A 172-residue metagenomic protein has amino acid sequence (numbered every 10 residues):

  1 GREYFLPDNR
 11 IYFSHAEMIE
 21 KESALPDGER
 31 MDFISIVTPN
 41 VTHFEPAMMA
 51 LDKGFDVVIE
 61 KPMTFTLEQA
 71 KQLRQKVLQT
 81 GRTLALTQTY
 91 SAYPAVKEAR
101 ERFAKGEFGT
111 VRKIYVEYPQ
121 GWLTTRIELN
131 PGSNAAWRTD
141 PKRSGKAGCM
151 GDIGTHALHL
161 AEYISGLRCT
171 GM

Functional and structural regions predicted by a protein language model:
G1-L6, E29: N-terminal Rossmann-like dinucleotide-binding module
G1-R2, R74-V77, F103: Conserved hydrophobic residues forming the short capping helix/wall of the S-adenosyl-L-methionine
D8, M31, F108-V111: Local beta-strand N-terminus motif with an aromatic residue
R10-K76: Beta-loop-alpha module in the N-terminal Rossmann-like domain of NAD(P)-dependent dehydrogenases, especially those
T42, P62, T66, A85-A92 (+1 more regions): Rossmann-like NAD(P)(H) cofactor-binding subdomain of soluble oxidoreductases
Q72-Y90, T110-K113: Rossmann-fold dehydrogenase core element
Y90-M172: Predominantly a Rossmann-like dinucleotide-binding segment in NAD(P)-dependent oxidoreductases
